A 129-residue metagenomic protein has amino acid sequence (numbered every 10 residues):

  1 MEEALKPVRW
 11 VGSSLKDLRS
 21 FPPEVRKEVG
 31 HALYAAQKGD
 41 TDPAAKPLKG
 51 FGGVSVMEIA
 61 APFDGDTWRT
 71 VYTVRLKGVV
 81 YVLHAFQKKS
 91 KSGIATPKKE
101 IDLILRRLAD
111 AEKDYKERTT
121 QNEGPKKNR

Functional and structural regions predicted by a protein language model:
M1-T67, L76-V79, K88-R129: Basic, Lys/Arg-enriched alpha-helical interface segments
